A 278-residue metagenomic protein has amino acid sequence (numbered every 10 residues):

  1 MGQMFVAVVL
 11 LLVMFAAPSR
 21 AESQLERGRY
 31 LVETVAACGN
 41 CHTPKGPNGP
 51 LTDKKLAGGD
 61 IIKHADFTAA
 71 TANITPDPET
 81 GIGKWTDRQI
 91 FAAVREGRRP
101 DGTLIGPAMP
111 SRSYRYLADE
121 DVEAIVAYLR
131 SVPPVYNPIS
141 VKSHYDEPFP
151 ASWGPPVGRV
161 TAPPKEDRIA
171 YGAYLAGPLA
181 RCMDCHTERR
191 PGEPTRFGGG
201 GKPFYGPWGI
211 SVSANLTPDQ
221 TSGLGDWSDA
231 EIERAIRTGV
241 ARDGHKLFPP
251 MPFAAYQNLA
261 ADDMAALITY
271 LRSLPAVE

Functional and structural regions predicted by a protein language model:
F5-F15: Bacterial N-terminal signal peptides
A16-E33, N48, P150-P178: Electrostatic cytochrome c docking/interface patches
G28, V35-K45, I90, I125 (+5 more regions): The canonical Cys-X-X-Cys-His
E33, A69-T71, L104-G106, A180 (+2 more regions): Extracytoplasmic
A36, A57-Q89, R112-V122, T195-A235 (+1 more regions): Electron-transfer interface patches adjacent to heme c in soluble/periplasmic c-type cytochromes and di-/multiheme
C41-P47, R95, P110, R130-S131 (+2 more regions): Detector for the c-type heme attachment site
T86-P100, S113-I139, S228-G244, F253-E278: C-terminal capping alpha-helices of c-type cytochrome domains
N137-P148: Extended, well-folded interaction surfaces typified by the phenylalanyl-tRNA synthetase beta subunit core
